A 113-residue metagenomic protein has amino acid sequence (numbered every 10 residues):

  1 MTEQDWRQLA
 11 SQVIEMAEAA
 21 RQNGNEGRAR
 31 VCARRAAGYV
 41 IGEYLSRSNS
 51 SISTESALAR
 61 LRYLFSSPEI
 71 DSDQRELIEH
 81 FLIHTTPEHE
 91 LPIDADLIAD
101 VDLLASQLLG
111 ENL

Functional and structural regions predicted by a protein language model:
M1-N25: Charged alpha-helical initiation segments
L9-V13, Y39, D100: Amphipathic, well-ordered alpha-helical segments in soluble domains
M16-E26, G42, S46, I83-P87: General structural signal for alpha-helix termini and helix-helix connectors
A29-R47: Hydrophobic alpha-helical packing segments in soluble, helical-rich domains
L45-S46, S50-L113: Long, charged low-complexity segments
